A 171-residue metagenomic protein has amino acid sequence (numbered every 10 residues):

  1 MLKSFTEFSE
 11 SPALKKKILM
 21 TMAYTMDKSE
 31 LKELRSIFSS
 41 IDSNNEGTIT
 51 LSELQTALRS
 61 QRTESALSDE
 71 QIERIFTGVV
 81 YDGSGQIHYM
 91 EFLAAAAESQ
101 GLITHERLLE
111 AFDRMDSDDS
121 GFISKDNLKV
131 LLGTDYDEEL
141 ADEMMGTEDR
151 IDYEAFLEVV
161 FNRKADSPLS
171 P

Functional and structural regions predicted by a protein language model:
M1-E33, E154-P171: C-terminal regulatory tails of eukaryotic serine/threonine kinases
S4, R74-G85: Structured, non-catalytic alpha/beta "coupling" segments that mediate domain-domain communication and provide generic
S11, K15, K28-L34, L51 (+6 more regions): Generic preference for well-ordered alpha-helical elements
L14, R114-M115, M144-I151: Short, solvent-exposed cationic patches
I18-A23, I37, T48-S65, G78 (+3 more regions): Amphipathic regulatory helices of Ca2+-sensor modules
S39-S43, T77-V79, D113-M115, E143-M144 (+1 more regions): Calcium-binding motifs, dominated by EF-hand helix-loop-helix domains
S43-E46, G83-Q86, D119, T147-D149: Residues in Ca2+-coordinating acidic/glycine-rich loops
T104-R107, R114-D116: Charged, often glycine-enriched C-terminal and inter-domain segments that act as flexible interaction/assembly
